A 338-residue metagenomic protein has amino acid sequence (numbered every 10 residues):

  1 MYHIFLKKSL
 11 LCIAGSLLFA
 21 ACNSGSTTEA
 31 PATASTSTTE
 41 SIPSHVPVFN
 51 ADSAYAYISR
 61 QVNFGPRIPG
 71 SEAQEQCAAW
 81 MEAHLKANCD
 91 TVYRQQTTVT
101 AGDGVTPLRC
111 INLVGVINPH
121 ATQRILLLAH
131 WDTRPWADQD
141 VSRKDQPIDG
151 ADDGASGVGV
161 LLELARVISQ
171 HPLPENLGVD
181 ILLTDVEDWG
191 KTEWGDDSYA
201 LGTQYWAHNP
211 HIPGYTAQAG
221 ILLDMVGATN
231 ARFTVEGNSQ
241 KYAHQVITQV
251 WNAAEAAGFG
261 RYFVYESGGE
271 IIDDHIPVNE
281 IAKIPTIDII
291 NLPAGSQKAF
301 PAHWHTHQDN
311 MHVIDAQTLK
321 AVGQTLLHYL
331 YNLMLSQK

Functional and structural regions predicted by a protein language model:
M1-L10: Bacterial N-terminal signal peptides that target proteins for export
L18-A21: C-terminal motif of bacterial Sec signal peptides marking the signal peptidase cleavage site
N23-S26: Bacterial signal peptide processing site
A30-C77, N88, Q297-V313: N-terminal capping segment at the start of a domain
I42-V48, N63-E72, T100-G104, K144-A155 (+5 more regions): Second-shell loop/turn segments in exported
A56-S59, N63-H120: A non-catalytic alpha/beta surface segment that caps or lines the substrate-entry region of metallo-dependent hydrolase
Q96, T100, A219, A228-K338: Active-site-adjacent substrate-binding region of metalloamidase/peptidase-like peptide-processing proteins
Q146-Q245, E270, D274: Acidic/histidine-rich catalytic neighborhood of metal-dependent amide-processing enzymes
